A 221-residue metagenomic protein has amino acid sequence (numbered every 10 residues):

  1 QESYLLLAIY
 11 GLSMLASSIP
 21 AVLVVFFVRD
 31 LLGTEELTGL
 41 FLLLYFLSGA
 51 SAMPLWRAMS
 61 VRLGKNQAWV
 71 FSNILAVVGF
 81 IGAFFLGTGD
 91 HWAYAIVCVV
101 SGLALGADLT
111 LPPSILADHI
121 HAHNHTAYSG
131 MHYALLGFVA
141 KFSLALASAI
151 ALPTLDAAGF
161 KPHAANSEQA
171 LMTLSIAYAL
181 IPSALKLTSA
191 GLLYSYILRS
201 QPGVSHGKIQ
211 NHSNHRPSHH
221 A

Functional and structural regions predicted by a protein language model:
Q1-A221: Membrane-embedded alpha-helical bundles of multi-pass transporters/translocases, especially carrier/permease families
